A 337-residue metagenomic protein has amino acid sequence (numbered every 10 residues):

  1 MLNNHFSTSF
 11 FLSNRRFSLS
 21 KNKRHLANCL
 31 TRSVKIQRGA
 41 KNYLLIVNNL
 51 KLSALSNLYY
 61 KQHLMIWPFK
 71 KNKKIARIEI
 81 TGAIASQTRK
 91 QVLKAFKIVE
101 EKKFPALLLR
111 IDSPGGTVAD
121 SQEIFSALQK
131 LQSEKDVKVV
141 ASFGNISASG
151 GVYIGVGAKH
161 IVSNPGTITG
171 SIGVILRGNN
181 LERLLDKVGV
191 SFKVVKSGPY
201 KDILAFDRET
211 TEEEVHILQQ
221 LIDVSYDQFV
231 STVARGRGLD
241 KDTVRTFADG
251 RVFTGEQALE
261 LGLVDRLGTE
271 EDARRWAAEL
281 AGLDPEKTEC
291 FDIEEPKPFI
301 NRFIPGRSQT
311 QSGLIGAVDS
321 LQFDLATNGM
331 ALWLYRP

Functional and structural regions predicted by a protein language model:
F6, F10-F11, F17, Y43 (+1 more regions): Aromatic (phenylalanine/tyrosine) cluster motif
N14-R15, R32-G39, I46, L52: Periodic, rod-like helical contexts
R24, R38, L52, Q62-H63: Cationic, low-complexity basic patches in intrinsically disordered or flexible, solvent-exposed regions
L55-N164, I175-P337: N-terminal organellar transit peptides
